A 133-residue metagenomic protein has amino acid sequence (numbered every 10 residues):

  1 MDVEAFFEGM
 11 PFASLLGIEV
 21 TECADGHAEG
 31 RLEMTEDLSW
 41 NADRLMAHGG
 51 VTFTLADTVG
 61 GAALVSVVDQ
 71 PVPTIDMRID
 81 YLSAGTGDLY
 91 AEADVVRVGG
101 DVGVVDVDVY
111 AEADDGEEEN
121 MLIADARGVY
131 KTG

Functional and structural regions predicted by a protein language model:
M1-P11: N-proximal, solvent-exposed amphipathic alpha-helical segments enriched in charged/polar residues
S14-L16, G26-A28, G49, P73-M77 (+3 more regions): A generic structural signal for short beta-strands and their flanking turns/coil linkers
G17-L45: Catalytic strand-loop segment that frames the active site of acyl-thioester-processing enzymes
C23, L82-A84, V98: Residue-level recognition of beta-strand microenvironments
D43-D57: Compact, glycine-rich, soluble single-domain proteins
G61-Y90: Hydrophobic beta-strand-centered segment that forms part of the acyl-chain substrate-binding groove
T86, V96-G133: HotDog/MaoC-like acyl-thioester-processing domains
